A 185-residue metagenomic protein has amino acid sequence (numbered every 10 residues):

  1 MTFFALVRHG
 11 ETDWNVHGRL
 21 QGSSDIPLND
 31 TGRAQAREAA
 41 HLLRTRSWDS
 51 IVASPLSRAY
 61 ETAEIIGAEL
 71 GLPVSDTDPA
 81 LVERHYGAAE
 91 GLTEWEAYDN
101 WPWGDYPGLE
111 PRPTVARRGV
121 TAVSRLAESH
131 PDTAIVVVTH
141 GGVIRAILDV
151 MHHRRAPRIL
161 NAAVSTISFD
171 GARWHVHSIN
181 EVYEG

Functional and structural regions predicted by a protein language model:
M1-W48, E64, N100, G171-G185: An N-terminal RHG(E/S)-centered segment typical of histidine phosphatases
F4, T133-T139: Generic beta-sheet signal
R37-D99: Phosphate-coordination/substrate-recognition cap region in phosphate-metabolizing enzymes
T45-S47, L126-T133: Glycine-rich phosphate-binding loop signature in dinucleotide/nucleotide-binding domains
A53-S54, R117, V138-T139: Short beta-strand scaffold positions
E96-T114: Short glycine/proline- and acidic residue-enriched helix-loop micro-motifs that form flexible lids or anion-recognition
R154-H177: Domain-level recognition of soluble alpha/beta enzyme cores, biased toward histidine phosphatases/phosphomutases
